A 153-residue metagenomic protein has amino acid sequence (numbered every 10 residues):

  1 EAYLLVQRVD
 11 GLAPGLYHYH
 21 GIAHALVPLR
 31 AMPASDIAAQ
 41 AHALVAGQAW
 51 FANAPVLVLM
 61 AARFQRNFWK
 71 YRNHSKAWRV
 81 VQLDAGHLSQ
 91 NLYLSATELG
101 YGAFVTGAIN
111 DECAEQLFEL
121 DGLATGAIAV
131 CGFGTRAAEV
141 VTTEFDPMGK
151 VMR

Functional and structural regions predicted by a protein language model:
E1-R153: Acidic, surface-exposed loops and disordered segments
